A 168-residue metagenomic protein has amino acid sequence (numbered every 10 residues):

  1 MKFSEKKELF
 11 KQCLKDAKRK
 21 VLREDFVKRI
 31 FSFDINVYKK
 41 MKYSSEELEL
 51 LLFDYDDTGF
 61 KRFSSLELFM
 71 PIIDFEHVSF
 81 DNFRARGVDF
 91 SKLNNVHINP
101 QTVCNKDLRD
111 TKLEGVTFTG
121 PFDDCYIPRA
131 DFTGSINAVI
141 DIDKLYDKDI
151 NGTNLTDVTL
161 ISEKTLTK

Functional and structural regions predicted by a protein language model:
S4, E8-L9, V21-K168: Tandem repeat scaffolds
